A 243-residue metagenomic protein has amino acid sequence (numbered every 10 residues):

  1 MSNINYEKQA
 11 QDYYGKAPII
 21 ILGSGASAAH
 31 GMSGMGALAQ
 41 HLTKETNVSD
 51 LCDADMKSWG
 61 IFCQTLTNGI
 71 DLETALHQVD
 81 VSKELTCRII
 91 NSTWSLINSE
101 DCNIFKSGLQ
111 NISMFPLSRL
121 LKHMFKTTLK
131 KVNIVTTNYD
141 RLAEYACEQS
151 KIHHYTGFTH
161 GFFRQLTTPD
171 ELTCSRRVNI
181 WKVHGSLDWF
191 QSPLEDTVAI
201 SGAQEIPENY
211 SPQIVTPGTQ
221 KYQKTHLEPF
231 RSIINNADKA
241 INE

Functional and structural regions predicted by a protein language model:
M1-E243: Conserved catalytic-core helix/loop/strand module for nucleotide-ribose chemistry
